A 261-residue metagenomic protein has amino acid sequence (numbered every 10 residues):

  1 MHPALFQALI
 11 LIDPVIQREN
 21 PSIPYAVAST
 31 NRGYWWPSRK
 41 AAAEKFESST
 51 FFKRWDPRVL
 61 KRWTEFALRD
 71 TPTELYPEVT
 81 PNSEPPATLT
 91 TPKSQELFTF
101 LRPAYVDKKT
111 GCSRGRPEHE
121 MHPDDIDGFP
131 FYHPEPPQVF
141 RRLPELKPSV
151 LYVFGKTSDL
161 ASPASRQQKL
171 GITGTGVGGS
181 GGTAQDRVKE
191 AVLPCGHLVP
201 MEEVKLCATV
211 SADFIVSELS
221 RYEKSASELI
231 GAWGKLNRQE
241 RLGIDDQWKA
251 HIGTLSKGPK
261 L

Functional and structural regions predicted by a protein language model:
M1-N20: Conserved hydrolase catalytic core segment
F6, Q185-R187, C195: Core-facing hydrophobic residues within beta-strands of well-ordered domains
D13, A42, W63, Y152-G155 (+1 more regions): Generic structural signal for small/hydrophobic residues in well-ordered secondary structure, especially within
Q17, L160, L198: Active-site loop signature of alpha/beta-hydrolase-fold enzymes
P21-R62: Alpha/beta-hydrolase-fold enzymes
E65-A191, S220-L236, E240-K260: Conserved serine/cysteine hydrolase catalytic core
A191, C195-T209: Catalytic histidine-centered segment of alpha/beta-hydrolase-like enzymes
S211-E223: Short, hydrophobic alpha-helical segments
